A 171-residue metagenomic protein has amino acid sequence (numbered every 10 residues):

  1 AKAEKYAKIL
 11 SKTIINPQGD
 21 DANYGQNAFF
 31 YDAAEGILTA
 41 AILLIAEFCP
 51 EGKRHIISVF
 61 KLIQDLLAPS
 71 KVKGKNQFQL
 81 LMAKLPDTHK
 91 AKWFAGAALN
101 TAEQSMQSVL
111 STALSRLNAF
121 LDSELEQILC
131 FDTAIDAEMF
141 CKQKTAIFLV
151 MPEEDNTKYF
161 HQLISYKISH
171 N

Functional and structural regions predicted by a protein language model:
A1-N171: P-loop NTPase motor domains
